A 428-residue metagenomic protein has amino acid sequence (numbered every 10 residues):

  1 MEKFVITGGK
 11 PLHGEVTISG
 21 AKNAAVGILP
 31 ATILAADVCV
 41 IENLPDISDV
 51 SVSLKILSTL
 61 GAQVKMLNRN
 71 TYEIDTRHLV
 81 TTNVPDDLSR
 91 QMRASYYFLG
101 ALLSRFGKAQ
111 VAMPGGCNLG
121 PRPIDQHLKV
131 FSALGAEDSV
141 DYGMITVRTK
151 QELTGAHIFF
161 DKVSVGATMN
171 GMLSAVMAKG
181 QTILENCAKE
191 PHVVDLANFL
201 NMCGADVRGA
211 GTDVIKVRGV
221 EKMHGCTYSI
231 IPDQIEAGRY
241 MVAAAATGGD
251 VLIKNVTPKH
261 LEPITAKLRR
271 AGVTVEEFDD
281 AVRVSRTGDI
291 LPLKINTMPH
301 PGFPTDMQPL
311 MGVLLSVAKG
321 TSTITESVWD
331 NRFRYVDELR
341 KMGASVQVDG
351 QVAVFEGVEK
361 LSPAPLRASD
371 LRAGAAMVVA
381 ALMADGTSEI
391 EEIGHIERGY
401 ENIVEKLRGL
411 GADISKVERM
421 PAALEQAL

Functional and structural regions predicted by a protein language model:
M1-L428: Short, structured segments at the rim of ligand-binding sites
